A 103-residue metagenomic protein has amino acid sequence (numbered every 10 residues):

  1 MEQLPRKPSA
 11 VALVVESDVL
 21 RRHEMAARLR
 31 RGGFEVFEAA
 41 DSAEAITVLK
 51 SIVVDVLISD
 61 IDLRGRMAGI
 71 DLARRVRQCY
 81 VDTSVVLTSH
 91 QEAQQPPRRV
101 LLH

Functional and structural regions predicted by a protein language model:
M1-L20, A26, G32, R77-Q78 (+1 more regions): Non-catalytic signal-transmission and effector/linker regions of two-component phosphorelay proteins
L13, E38-V56, I61-R64: Acidic, metal-coordinating helix/loop segments flanking the phosphotransfer/catalytic sites of two-component signaling
G33-F34, V54, V81: Short phosphate-binding/catalytic loops that engage adenosine nucleotides
T47, I70-D82: Short amphipathic alpha-helix used as the core "switch/output" element in two-component signaling
V54, D62-L63, Q94-H103: Conserved N-terminal glycine/acidic-rich loop preference
I58-R74, E92: Conserved phosphotransfer microenvironments
